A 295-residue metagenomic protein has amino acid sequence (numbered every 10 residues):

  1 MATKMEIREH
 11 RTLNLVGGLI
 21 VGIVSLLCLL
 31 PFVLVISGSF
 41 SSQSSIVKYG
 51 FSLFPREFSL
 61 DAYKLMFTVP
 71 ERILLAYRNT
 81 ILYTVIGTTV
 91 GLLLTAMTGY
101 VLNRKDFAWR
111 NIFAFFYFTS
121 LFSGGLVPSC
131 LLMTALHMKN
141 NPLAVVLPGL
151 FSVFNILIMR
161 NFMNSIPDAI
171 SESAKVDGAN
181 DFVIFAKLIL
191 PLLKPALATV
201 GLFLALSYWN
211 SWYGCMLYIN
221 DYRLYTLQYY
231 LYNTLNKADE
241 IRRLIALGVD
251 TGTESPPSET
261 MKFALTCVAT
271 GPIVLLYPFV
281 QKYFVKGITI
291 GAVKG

Functional and structural regions predicted by a protein language model:
A2-G295: A hydrophobic, multi-pass inner-membrane permease signature
